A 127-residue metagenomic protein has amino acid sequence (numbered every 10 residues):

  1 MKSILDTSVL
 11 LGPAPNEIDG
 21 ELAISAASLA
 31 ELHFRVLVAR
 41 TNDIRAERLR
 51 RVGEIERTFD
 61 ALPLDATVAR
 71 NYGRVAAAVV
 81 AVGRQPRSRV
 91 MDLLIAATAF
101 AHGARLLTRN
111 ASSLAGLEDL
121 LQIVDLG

Functional and structural regions predicted by a protein language model:
M1-S3, A104-R105: The start of beta-strands in P-loop NTPase/AAA+ ATPase cores
K2-S3, P13-A97, A115-G127: PIN-domain endoribonuclease scaffold, especially VapC-family toxins
T7-P15, R109-S112: Short, polar loop motifs at secondary-structure junctions
A101-S113: C-terminal structural segments of small proteins and small subunits
